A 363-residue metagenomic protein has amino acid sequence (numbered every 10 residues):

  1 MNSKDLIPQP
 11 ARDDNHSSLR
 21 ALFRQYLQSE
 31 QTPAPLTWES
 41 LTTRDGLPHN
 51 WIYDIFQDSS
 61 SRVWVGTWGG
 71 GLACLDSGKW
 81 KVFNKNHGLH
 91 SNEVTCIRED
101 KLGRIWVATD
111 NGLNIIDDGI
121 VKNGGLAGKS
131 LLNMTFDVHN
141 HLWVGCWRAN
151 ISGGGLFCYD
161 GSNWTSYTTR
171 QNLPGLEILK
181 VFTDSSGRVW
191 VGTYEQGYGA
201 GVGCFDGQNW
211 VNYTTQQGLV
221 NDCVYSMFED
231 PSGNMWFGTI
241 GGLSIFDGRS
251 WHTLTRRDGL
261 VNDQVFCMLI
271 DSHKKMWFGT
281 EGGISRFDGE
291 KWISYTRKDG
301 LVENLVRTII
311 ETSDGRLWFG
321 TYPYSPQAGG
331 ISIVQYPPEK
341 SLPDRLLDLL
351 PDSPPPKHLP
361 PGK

Functional and structural regions predicted by a protein language model:
M1-K363: Carboxylate-rich, polar loop motifs that coordinate divalent cations or form catalytic acidic clusters
